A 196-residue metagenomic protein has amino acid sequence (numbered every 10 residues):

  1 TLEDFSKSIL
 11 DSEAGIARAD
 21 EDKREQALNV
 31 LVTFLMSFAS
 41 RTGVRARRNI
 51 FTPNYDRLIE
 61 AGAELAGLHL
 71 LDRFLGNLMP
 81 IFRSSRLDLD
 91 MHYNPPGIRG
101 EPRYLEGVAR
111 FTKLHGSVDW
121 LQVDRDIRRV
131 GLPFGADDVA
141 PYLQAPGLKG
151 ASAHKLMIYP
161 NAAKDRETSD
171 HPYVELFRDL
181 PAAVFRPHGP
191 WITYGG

Functional and structural regions predicted by a protein language model:
T1, S40-Y159: Extended, H/D-rich, highly charged conserved domains that either
T1-D22: N-terminal accessory alpha/beta regions
K7, T33-M36, P53, R57-E64 (+2 more regions): A broad, structural surface signal
S12, I16, F38-R45, L121 (+2 more regions): Short secondary-structure junctions and interdomain/linker hinges
R18, D22, A46-I50, I98-E101 (+2 more regions): Generic amphipathic alpha-helical segments used as scaffolds and interaction surfaces in large, multi-domain proteins
R24-L31, S169-V174: A conditional alpha-helix N-cap/helix-loop micro-motif detector
L31-R45, E101-Y104, R178-R186: A short acidic-Thr-Gly-centered motif at the start of a beta-strand
F51-N54, T112-V118, A151-G196: Glycine-rich anion-binding loop/nest that anchors nucleotide
